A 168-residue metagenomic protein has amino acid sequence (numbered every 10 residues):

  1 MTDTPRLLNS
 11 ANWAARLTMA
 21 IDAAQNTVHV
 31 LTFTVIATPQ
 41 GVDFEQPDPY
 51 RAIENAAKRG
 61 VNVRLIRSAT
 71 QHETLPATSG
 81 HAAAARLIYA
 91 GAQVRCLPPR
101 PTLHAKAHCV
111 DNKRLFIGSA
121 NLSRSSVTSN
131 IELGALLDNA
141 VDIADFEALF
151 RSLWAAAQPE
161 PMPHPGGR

Functional and structural regions predicted by a protein language model:
M1, S10, L103-R168: Signature of lipid phosphatidyltransferase scaffolds
T4-S10, Q40-V42, Q93-V94: Short, flexible loop segments at the rims of nucleotide/cofactor-binding pockets, characterized by
L8-S10, I66-S68, L97-P99: Conserved beta-strand termini and adjacent loop/short-helix elements that scaffold enzyme active sites in alpha/beta
R16: Short acidic active-site motifs
I21-Q25, V110: A short, aliphatic-rich alpha-helical micro-motif
A24-Y89: Primarily the HKD phosphodiesterase
Y89-P98: A glycine-rich helix N-cap at a beta->alpha junction
